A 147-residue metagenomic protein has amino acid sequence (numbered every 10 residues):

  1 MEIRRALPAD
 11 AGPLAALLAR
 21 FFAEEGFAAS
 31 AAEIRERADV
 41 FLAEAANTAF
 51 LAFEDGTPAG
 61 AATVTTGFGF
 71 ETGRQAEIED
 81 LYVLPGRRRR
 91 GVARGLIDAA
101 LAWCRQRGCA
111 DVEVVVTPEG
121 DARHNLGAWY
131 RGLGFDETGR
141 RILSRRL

Functional and structural regions predicted by a protein language model:
M1-E2: Extreme N-terminal starter segment of soluble prokaryotic enzymes
R5-G73, E79, I97-D98, W103 (+2 more regions): Acetyl-CoA-dependent GNAT
I78-P85: Mid-chain, well-packed structural core segment of small domains
R87, G91-A99: Conserved acetyl-CoA pyrophosphate-binding loop and the N-cap/start of the following alpha-helix in GNAT-like
R90, R107-A110: Short coil/turn segments at alpha/beta junctions that flank glycine-rich nucleotide-binding fingerprints
C109, Y130-R140: Conserved acetyl-CoA-binding loop of GNAT-fold acetyltransferases
E113-L126, L147: Conserved beta-strand-loop-alpha-helix junction that forms the acyl-donor binding cleft
